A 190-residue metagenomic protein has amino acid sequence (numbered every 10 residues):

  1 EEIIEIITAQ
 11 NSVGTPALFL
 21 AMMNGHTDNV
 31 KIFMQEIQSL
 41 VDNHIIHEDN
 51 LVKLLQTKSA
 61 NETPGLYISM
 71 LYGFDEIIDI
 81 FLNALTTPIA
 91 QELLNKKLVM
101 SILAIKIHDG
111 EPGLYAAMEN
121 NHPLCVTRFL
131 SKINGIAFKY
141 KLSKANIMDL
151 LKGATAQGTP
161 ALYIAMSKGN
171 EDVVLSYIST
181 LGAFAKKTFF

Functional and structural regions predicted by a protein language model:
E1-I6, I32-L54, I80-I102, R128-L150 (+1 more regions): Ankyrin repeat domain, specifically the short helix-to-loop turn at the C-terminus of the second helix of each repeat
I6-A9, A17, A21, T27-D28 (+2 more regions): A detector of tandem-repeat and repeat-rich interaction/domain scaffolds
T8-Q10, Q56-K58, K152-A154: Nucleo/cytoplasmic regulatory scaffolds in medium-to-very-large eukaryotic proteins
D28-I32, E76-I77, L124-C125, D172-V173: Conserved ankyrin/ankyrin-like repeat signature
